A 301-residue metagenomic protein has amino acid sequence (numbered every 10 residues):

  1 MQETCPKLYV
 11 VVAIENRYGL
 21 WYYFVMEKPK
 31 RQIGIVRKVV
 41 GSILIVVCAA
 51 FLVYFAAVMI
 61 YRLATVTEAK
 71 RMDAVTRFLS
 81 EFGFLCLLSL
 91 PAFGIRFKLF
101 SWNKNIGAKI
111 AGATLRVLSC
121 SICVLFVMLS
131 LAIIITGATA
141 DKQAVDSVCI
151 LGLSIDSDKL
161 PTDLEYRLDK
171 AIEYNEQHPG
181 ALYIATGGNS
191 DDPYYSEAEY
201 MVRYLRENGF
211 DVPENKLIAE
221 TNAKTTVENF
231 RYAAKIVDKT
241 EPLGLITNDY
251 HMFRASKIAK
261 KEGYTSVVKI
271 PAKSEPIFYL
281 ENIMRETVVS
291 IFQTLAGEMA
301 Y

Functional and structural regions predicted by a protein language model:
K7-V11, Y22: Short, positively charged and aromatic/hydrophobic N-terminal segments
M26-Q32: Short, Lys/Arg-rich, polar N-terminal cytosolic tail immediately upstream of the first transmembrane signal-anchor
V39-F100: Membrane-embedded alpha-helical segments of integral membrane proteins
L99-A111: Membrane-interface helix-boundary motifs at transmembrane edges
K109-A132: Internal/C-terminal transmembrane anchor helices
M128-I283: A structural signal for short, hydrophobic/glycine-enriched beta-strand patches
I283-M299: A transmembrane-helix-recognition feature enriched in membrane-embedded lipid enzymes and envelope glyco-/phospholipid
